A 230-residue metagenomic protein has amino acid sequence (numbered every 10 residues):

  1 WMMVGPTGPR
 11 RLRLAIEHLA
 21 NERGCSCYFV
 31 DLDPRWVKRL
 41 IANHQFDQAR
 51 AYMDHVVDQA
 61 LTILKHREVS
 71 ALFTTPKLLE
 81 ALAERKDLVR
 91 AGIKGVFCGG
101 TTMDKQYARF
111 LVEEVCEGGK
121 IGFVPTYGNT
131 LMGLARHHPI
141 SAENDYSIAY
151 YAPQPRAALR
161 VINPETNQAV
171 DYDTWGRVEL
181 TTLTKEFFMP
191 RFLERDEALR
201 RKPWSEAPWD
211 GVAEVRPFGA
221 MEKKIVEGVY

Functional and structural regions predicted by a protein language model:
W1-D31: Conserved AMP-binding loop of ANL adenylate-forming enzymes
C25-Y230: Active-site glycine/GP-rich loop and adjacent strand/helix microenvironment that borders small-molecule binding pockets
